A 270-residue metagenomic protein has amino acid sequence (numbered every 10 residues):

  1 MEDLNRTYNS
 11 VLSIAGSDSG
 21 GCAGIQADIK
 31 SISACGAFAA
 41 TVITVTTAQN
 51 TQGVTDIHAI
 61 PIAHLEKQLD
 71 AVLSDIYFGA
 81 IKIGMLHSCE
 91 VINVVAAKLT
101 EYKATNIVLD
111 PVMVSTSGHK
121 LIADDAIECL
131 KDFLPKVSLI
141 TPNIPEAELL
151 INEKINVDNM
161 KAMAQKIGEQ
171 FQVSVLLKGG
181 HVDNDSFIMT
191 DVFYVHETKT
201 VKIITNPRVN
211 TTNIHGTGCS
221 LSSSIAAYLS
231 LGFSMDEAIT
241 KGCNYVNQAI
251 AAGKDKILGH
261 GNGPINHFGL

Functional and structural regions predicted by a protein language model:
E2, A59, E237-L270: Charged C-terminal helix
E2-S13, S33-T116, F268: Conserved N-terminal subdomain of the carbohydrate kinase-like
E2-T7, G24, F187-I204: Acidic-glycine-rich active-site phosphate/pyrophosphate-binding loop
R6, C35-A40, V201, Y228-G242: Phosphate-handling active-site elements
I14-G20, V201-H215: Short pre-catalytic strand/loop immediately N-terminal to key active-site residues, enriched for Gly-Thr
G21-A37: N-terminal basic/disordered segments at the start of proteins
A123-T200: Conserved phosphate/ATP/ADP-binding segment of small-molecule kinases
E148-L149, T211-M235: Short, small-residue alpha-helix embedded
